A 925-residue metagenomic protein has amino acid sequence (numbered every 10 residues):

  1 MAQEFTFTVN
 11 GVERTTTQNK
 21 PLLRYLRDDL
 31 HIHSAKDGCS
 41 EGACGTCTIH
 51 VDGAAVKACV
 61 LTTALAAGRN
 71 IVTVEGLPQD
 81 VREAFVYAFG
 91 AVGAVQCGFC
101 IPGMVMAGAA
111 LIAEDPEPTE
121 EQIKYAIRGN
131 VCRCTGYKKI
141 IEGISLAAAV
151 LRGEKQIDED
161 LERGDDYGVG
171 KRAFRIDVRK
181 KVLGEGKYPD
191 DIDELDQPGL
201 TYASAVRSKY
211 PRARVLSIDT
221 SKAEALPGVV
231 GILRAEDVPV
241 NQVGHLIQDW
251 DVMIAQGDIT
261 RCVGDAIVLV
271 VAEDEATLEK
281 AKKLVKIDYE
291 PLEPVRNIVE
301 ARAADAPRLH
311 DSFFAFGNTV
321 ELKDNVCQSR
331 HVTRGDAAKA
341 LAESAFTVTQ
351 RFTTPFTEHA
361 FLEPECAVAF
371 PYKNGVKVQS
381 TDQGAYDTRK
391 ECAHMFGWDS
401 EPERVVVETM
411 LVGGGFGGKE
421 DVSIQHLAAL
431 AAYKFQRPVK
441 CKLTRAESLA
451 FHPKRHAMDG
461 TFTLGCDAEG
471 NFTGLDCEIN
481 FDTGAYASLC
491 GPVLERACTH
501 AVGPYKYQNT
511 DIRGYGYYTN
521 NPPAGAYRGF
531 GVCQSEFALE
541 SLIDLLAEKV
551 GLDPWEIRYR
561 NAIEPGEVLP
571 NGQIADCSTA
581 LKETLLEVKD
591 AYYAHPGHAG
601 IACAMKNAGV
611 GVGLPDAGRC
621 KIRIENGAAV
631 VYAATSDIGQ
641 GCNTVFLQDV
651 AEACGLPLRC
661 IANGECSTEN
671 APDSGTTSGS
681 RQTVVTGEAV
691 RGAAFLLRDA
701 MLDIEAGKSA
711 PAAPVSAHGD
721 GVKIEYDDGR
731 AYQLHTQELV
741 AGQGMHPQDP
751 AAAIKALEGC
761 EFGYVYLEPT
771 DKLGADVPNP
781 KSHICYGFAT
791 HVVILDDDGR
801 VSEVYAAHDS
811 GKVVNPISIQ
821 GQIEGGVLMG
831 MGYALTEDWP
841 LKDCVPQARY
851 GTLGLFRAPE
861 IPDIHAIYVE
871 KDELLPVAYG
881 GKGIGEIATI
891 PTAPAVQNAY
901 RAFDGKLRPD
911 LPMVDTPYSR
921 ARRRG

Functional and structural regions predicted by a protein language model:
M1-E162, V612: Signature of N-terminal electron-transfer/Fe-S-associated modules in redox systems
M1-Q3, I127-D190, L585-V588, H595-H598 (+6 more regions): Intrinsic disorder at enzyme termini
I49, K180, G186, C366-P371 (+8 more regions): Short beta-strand elements
G93, K171, D177-L183, E321-A367 (+4 more regions): Glycine-rich loop/linker segments at domain edges
A149-L322: Flexible, low-hydrophobicity surface segments
A235-E236, W398-R404, Y433-V439, A468 (+2 more regions): C-terminal catalytic domains of large/alpha subunits in multi-subunit enzymes
M253, P307-F396, N561-A628, Q648 (+4 more regions): Helix-loop-helix junctions that connect adjacent transmembrane helices in secondary transporters/permeases, recognized
L411, G415-Q436, K440-K442, N643-D649 (+1 more regions): Thiamine diphosphate
